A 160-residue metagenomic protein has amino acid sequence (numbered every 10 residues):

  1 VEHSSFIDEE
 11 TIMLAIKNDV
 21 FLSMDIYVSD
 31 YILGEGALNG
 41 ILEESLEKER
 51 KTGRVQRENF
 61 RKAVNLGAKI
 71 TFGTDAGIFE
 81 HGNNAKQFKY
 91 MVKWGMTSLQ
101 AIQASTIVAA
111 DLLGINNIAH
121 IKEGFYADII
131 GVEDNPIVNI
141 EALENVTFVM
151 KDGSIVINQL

Functional and structural regions predicted by a protein language model:
V1-R54, A76, D111-L113, E133: Active-site core of metal-dependent hydrolases
G40, E44, T52-N135: His/Asp/Glu-enriched, well-ordered alpha-helical/loop segment that forms or immediately abuts the divalent-metal
V138: Small/polar (Gly/Ser/Thr/Ala-rich) solvent-exposed segments that form structured loops/beta-strands/short helices used
A142-E144: Short, small/polar residue-rich loop motifs at catalytic or cofactor-binding pockets
V149: Short aromatic-centered micro-motifs
